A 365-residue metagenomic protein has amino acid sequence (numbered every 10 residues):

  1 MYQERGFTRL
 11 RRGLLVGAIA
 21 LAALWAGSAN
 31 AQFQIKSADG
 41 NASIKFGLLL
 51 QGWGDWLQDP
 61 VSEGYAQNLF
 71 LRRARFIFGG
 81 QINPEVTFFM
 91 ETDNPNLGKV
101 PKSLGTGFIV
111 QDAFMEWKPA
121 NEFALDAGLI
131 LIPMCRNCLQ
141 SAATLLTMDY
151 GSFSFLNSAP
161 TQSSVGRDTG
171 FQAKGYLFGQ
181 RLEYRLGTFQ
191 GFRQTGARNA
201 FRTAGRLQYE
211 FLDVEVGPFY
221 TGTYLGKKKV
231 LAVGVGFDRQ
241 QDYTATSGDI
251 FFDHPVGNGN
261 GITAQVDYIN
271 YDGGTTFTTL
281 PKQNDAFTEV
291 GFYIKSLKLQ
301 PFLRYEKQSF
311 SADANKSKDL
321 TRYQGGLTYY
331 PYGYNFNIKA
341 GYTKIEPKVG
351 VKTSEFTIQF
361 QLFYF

Functional and structural regions predicted by a protein language model:
Y2-G17: Bacterial N-terminal signal peptides that target proteins for export
L15, I19-L24, I358: Hydrophobic alpha-helical targeting segments used for export or membrane insertion
L24-A31: Sec/Tat signal peptide C-region and signal peptidase I cleavage site
F33-Q194, N199-E215, T221, K282 (+2 more regions): Outer membrane beta-barrel
S62-E63, V100-L104, T275-T278, A312-N315 (+2 more regions): Solvent-exposed loop segments that connect transmembrane elements
R202-V214, F336, K352-F365: Outer-membrane beta-barrel "beta-signal"
E215-S311: Detector for outer-membrane/organellar transmembrane beta-barrel domains, recognizing the amphipathic beta-strand
G326-K339: C-terminal closing repeat unit and adjoining cap/tail of repeat-based domains
